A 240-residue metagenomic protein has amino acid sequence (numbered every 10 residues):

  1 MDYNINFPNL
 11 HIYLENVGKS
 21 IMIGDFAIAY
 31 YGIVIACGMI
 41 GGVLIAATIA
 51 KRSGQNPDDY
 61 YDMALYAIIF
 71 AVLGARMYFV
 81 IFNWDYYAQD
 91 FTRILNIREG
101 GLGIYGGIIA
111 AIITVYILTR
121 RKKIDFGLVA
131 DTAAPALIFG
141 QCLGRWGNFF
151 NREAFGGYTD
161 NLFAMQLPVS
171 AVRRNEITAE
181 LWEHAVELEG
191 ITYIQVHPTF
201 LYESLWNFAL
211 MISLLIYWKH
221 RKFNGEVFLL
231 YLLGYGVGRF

Functional and structural regions predicted by a protein language model:
M1-F240: A feature for loop-to-transmembrane-helix boundaries and adjacent hydrophobic helices in multi-pass integral membrane
